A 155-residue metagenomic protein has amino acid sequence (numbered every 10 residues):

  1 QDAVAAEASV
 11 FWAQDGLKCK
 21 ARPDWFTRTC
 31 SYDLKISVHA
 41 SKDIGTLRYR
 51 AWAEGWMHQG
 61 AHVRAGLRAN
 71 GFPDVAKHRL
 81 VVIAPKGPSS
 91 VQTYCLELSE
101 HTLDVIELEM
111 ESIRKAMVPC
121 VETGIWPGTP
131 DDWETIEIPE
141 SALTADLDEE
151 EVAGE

Functional and structural regions predicted by a protein language model:
Q1-I44: Catalytic cores of nuclease domains that cleave nucleic-acid phosphodiester backbones
I44-R50: Short, surface-exposed loop/helix-turn segments at secondary-structure junctions that function as lids/hinges flanking
W52, M57, H62-E155: Metal-dependent nuclease catalytic regions and adjoining charged, substrate-binding loops involved in nucleic-acid end
